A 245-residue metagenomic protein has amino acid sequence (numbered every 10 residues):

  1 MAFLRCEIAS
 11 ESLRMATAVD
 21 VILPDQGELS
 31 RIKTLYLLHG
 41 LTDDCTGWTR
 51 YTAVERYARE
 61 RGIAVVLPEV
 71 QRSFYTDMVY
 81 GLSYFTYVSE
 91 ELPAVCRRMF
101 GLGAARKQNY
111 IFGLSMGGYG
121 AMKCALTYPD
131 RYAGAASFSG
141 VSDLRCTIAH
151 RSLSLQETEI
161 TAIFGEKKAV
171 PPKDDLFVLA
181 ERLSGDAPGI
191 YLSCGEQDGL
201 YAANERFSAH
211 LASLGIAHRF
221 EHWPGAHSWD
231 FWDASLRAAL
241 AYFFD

Functional and structural regions predicted by a protein language model:
M1-D245: Non-catalytic cap/lid and distal C-terminal segments of serine-dependent acyl enzymes
